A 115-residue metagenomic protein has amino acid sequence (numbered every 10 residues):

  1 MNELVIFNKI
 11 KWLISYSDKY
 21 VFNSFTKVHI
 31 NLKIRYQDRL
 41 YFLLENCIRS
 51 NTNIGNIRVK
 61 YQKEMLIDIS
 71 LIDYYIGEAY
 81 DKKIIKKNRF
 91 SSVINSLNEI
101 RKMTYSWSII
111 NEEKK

Functional and structural regions predicted by a protein language model:
M1-K115: Amphipathic alpha-helical assembly/interaction segments
